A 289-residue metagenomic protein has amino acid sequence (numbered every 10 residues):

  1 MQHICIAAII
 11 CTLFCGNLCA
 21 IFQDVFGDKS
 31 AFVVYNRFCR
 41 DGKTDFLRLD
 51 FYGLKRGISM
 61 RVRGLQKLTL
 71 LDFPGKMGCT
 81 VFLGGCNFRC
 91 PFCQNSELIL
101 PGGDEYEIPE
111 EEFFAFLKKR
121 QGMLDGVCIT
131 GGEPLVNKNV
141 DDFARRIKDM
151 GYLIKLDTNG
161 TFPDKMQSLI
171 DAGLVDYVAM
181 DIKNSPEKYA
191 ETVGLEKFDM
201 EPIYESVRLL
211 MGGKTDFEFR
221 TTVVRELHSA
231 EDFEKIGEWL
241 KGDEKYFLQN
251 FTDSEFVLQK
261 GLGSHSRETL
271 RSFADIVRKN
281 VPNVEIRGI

Functional and structural regions predicted by a protein language model:
H3, S30: Cationic, low-complexity basic patches in intrinsically disordered or flexible, solvent-exposed regions
C39, K43-S59: Short, Lys/Arg-enriched N-terminal segments with co-localized hydrophobic residues within the first ~10-30 amino acids
S59-K76: Short, charged low-complexity linear segments at domain edges
F73-I108: Canonical Radical SAM [4Fe-4S] cluster-binding loop centered on the CxxxCxxC motif and its immediate flanking residues
S96-V127: Conserved alpha-helical substructure of the radical SAM core
F114-G126, L135-R267: Conserved AdoMet/S-adenosylmethionine-binding subsite of the radical SAM
R271-I289: A C-terminal junction/extension of Radical SAM enzymes
